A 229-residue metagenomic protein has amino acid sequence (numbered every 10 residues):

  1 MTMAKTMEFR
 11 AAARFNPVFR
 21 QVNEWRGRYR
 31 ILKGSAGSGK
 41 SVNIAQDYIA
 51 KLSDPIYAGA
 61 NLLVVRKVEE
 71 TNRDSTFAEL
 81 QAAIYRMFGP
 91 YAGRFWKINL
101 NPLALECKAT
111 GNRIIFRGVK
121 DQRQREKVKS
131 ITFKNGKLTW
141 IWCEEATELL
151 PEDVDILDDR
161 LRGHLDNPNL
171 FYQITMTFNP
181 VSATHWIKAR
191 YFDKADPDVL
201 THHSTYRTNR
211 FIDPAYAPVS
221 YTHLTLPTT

Functional and structural regions predicted by a protein language model:
T2-L224: Phosphate/NTP-binding elements of NTP-utilizing enzymes
T225-T229: Short "domain-exit" segments at the C-terminal end of structured domains
